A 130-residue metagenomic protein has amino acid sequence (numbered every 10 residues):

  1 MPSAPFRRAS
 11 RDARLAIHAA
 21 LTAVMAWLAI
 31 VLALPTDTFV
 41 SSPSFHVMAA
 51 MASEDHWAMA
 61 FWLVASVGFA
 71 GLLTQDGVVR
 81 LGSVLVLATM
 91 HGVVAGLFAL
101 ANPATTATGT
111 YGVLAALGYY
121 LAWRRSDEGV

Functional and structural regions predicted by a protein language model:
M1-S10: Short, Lys/Arg-rich, polar N-terminal cytosolic tail immediately upstream of the first transmembrane signal-anchor
R14-V24, W57-A60, V64, R80-M90 (+1 more regions): Hydrophobic alpha-helical transmembrane segments of polytopic
L15-M59: Hydrophobic transmembrane helix segments
A26, W62, F69, G92 (+1 more regions): Hydrophobic residues within the alpha-helical transmembrane core of Major Facilitator Superfamily
F45-A49, A104-V113: Non-cytosolic membrane-interface motifs at loop->transmembrane helix junctions
S66-R80: Juxtamembrane helix-break-helix junctions at the cytosolic face of small multi-pass alpha-helical membrane proteins
D76-V79, L85-T110, D127-V130: Membrane-helix boundary connector in multi-pass membrane proteins
A115-V130: Membrane-water interface at the C-terminal end of transmembrane alpha helices
